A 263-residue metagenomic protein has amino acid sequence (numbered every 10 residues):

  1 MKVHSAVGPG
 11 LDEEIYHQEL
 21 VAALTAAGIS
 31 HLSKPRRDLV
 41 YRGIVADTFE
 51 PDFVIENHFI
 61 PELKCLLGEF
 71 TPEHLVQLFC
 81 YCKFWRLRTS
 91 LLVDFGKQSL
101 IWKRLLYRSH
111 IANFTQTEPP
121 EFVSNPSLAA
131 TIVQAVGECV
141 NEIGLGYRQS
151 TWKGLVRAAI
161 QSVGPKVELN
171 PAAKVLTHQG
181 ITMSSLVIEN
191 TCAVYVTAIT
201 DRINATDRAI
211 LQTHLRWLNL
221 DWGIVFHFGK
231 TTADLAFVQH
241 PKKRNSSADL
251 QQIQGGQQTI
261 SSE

Functional and structural regions predicted by a protein language model:
V3-H58, Q98-S109, N125, G137 (+5 more regions): Active-site metal-binding core of divalent-cation-utilizing nuclease and nuclease-like domains
Q18, L75-V76, Q134, G154 (+1 more regions): Residue-level marker for well-ordered alpha-helical positions
Y41, F70, F122-P126, R208: Short, structured coil/loop segments at alpha-helix boundaries
I60, K64-I111, T197-A248, Q252 (+1 more regions): Nucleic-acid nuclease catalytic cores
A112-P120: A short, charged helix-loop
N125-V133: A short mid-domain helix/strand-loop element embedded in enzyme catalytic domains that forms or borders the active-site
Q258-E263: Long, low-complexity, intrinsically disordered segments
